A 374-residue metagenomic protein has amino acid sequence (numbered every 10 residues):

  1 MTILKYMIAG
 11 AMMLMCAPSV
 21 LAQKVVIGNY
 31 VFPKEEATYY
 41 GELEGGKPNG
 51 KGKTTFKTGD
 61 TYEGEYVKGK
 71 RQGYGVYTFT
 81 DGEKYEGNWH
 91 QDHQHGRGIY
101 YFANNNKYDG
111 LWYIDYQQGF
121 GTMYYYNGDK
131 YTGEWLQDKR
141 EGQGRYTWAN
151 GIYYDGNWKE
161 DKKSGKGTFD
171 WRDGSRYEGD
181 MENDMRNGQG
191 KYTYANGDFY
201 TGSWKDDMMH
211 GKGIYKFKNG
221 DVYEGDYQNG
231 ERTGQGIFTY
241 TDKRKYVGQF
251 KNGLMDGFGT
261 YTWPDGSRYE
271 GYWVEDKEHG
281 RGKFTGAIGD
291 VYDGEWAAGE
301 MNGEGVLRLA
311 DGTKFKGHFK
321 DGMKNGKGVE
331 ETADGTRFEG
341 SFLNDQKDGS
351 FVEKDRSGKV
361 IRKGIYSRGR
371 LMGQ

Functional and structural regions predicted by a protein language model:
M1-I8: Bacterial N-terminal signal peptides that target proteins for export
A9-A17: Bacterial N-terminal signal peptides
P18-Q374: Glycine/tyrosine- and acidic-biased, solvent-exposed loop/turn segments at the edges of beta-strands
